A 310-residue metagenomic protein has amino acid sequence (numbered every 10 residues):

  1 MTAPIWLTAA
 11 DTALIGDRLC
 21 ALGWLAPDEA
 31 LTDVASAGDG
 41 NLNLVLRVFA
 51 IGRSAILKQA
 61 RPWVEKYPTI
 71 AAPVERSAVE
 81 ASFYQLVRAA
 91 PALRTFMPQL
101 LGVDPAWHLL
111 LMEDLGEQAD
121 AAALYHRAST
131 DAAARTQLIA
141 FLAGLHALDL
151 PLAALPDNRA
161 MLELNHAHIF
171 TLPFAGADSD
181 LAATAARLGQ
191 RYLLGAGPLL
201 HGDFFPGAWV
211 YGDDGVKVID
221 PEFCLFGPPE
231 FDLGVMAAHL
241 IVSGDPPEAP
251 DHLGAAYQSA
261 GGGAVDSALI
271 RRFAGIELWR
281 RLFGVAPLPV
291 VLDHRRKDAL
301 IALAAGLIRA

Functional and structural regions predicted by a protein language model:
M1-D11, A147-R191, F283: Active-site catalytic-loop/activation-segment of kinase and kinase-like phosphoryl-transfer enzymes
M1-D33: Juxta-kinase regulatory segment immediately upstream of eukaryotic protein kinase catalytic domains
L19, F83-V87, M112, Y257 (+1 more regions): Structural element of the ATP-grasp superfamily
L22-A30, P91-F96, G261-A264: Short secondary-structure junctions
A35-L57, L188-F231: Active-site acidic catalytic loop and adjacent metal/ATP-binding pocket of ATP-dependent phosphoryl transfer enzymes
L46-L152: ATP-binding pocket architecture of kinase catalytic cores
Y67-A72, R76, L199, G212-H252: Active-site Asp-x-Gly
S82, E230-G262, A274-D293: Active-site activation/catalytic loop segments of kinase-like enzymes and analogous catalytic loops in related
